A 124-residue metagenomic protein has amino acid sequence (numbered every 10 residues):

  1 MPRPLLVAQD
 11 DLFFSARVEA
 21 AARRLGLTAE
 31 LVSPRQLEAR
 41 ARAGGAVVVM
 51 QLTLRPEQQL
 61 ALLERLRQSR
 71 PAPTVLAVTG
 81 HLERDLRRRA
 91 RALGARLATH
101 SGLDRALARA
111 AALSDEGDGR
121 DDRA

Functional and structural regions predicted by a protein language model:
R3-D11: Conserved acidic segment of CheY-like receiver
A22-R42: A short, well-structured beta->alpha microelement
A41-M50: Short acidic/histidine-rich motifs immediately flanking catalytic phosphotransfer sites in two-component signaling
M50-L66: Conserved phosphotransfer microenvironments
R67-P71: Conserved phosphotransfer cores of two-component systems
L82-R96: Alpha4 helix (beta4-alpha4-beta5 surface) of REC/receiver domains from two-component response regulators
G94-L107: Output/docking surface of receiver
